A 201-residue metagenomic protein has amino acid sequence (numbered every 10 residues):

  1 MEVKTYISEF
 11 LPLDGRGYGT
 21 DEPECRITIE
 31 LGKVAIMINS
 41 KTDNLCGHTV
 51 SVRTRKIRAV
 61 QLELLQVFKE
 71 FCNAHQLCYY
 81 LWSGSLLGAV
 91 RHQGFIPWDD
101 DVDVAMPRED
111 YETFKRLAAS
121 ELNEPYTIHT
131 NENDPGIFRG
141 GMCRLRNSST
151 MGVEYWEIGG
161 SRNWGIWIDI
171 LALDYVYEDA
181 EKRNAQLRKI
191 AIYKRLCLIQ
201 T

Functional and structural regions predicted by a protein language model:
I7, I29-Q66: N-terminal regions immediately upstream of nucleotidyltransferase
I29-I36, N184-T201: Alpha-helical membrane-targeting segments
T49-N73, A118-E178, L196-T201: Conserved catalytic core of two-metal-ion nucleotidyltransferases
K69-V102, Y111: Active-site nucleotide-donor binding segment shared across nucleotidyl transfer reactions
G88-R91, T113-K115, R139, Y177-K182: Short catalytic/ligand-binding loop motif for oxyanion handling, primarily in non-cytosolic enzymes, centered on
